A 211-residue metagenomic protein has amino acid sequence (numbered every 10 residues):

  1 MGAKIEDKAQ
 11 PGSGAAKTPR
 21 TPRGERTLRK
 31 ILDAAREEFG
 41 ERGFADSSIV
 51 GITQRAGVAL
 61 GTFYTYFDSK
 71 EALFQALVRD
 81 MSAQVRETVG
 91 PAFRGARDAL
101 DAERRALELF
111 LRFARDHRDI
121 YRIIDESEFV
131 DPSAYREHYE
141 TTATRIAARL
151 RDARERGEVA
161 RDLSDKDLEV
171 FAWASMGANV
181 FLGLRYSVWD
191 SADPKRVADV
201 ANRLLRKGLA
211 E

Functional and structural regions predicted by a protein language model:
M1-R42, I49-R55, A72: Basic, helix-initiating cap at the start of DNA-binding domains
A3-K8, L111-F113, L163-R185, R196-K207: Hydrophobic alpha-helical segments that form the core of small-molecule binding pockets and/or dimer interfaces
E25-D33, A45-D46, G57, T65-G90 (+3 more regions): An amphipathic alpha-helix adjacent to DNA-recognition modules
F44-A45, V159-A160: Conserved hydrophobic residue
G61: Key DNA-contact positions within bacterial/archaeal DNA-binding proteins
A76, E87-D119, D165, F171-S175 (+1 more regions): Hydrophobic alpha-helical connector segments
A83-R86, F113, P132-E158, E169-W173 (+2 more regions): Amphipathic alpha-helical packing segments from all-alpha helical-bundle domains
A102, L111-S133, F181-V188: Amphipathic alpha-helical segments used for helix-helix packing
